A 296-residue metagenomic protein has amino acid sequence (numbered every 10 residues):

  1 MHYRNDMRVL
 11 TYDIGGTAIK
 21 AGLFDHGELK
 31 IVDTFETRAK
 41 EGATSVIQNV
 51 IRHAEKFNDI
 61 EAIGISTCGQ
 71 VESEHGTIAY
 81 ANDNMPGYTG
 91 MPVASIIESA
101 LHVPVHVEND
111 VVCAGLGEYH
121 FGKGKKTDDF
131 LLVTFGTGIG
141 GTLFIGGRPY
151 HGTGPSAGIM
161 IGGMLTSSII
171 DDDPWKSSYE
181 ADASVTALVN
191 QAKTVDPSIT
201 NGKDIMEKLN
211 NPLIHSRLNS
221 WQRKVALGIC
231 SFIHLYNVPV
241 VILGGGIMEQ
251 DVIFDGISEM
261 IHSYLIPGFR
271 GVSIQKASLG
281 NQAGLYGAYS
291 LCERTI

Functional and structural regions predicted by a protein language model:
M1-I63, E72-T77, I97-V103, H120-D128 (+1 more regions): ATP-binding/phosphotransfer module of carbohydrate and carboxylate kinases, centering on a glycine-rich
V32-T34, A81, G152: Residue-level detector of high-confidence beta-strand sites
F35, V111-G115: Active-site-adjacent loop/helix segments that line or gate small-molecule/cofactor pockets in enzymes
T37-A39, P86, A157-I159: A short acidic/small-residue loop/turn micro-motif
C68: Conserved NAD(P)H cofactor-binding loop of Rossmann-fold oxidoreductase domains
T77-G90: A charged helix-plus-loop insertion that forms the helical arch/lid used to bind and gate nucleic-acid substrates
V105-N109: General beta-strand structural signal in soluble alpha/beta enzymes
K126-Y179: Glycine-rich phosphate-binding loop of actin/hexokinase-like ATP-binding domains
